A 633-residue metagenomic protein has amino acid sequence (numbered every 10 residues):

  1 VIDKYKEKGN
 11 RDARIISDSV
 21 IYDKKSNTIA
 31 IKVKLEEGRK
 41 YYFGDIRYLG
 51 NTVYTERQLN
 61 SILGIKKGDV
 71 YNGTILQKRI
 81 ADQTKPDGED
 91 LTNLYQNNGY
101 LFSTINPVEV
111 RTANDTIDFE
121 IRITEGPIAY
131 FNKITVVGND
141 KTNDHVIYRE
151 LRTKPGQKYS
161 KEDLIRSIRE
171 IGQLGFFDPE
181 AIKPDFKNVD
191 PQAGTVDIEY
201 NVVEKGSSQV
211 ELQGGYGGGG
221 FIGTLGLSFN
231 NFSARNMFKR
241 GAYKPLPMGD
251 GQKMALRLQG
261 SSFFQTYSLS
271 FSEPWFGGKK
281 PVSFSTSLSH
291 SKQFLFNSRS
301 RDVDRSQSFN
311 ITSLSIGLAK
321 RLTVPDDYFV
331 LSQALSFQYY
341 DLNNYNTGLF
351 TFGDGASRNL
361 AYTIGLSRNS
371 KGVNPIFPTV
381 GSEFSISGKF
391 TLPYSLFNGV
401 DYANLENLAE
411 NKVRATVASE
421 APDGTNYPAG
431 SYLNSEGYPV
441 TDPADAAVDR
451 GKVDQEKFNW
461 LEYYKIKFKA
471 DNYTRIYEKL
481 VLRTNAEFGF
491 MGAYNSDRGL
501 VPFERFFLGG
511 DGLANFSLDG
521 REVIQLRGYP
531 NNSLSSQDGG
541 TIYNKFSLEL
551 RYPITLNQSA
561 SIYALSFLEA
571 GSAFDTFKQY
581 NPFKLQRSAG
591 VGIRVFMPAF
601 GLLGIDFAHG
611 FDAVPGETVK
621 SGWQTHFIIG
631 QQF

Functional and structural regions predicted by a protein language model:
V1-Y216, G220, M237-S268, I466-K469 (+2 more regions): Periplasmic polypeptide-binding modules associated with outer-membrane biogenesis and secretion
V53-T55, S160-E383, T416, A429-Y432 (+5 more regions): Gram-negative/organellar outer-membrane beta-barrel architecture
I171, Y200, L227, F271 (+8 more regions): Hydrophobic, well-ordered secondary-structure elements that form the walls of internal hydrophobic environments
P191-Q192, S208-Q209, G215-G217, G348-I554 (+3 more regions): C-terminal outer-membrane beta-barrel translocator/porin domains of Gram-negative envelope proteins and their
L322-F329, T474-L482, N557-S559, G601: Secondary-structure transition into beta-strands, especially the periplasmic turns and strand N-termini that construct
D511-L518, K578-F633: C-terminal beta-signal and terminal closure region of outer-membrane beta-barrel proteins
E549-N557, Y580-N581, R594: Hydrophobic alpha-helical bundle architecture
A560-S566: Generic long, charged, amphipathic alpha-helical segments
